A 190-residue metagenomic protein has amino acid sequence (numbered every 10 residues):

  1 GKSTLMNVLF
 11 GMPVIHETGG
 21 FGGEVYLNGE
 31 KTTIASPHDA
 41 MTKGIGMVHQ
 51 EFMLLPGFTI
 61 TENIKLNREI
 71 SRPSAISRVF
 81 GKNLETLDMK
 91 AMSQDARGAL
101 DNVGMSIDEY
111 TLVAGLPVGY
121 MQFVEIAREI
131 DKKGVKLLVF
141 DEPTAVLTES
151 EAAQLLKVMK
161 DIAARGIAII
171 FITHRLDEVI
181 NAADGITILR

Functional and structural regions predicted by a protein language model:
G1-R190: Hydrophobic alpha-helical bundles that form the membrane domains of multi-pass transporters
